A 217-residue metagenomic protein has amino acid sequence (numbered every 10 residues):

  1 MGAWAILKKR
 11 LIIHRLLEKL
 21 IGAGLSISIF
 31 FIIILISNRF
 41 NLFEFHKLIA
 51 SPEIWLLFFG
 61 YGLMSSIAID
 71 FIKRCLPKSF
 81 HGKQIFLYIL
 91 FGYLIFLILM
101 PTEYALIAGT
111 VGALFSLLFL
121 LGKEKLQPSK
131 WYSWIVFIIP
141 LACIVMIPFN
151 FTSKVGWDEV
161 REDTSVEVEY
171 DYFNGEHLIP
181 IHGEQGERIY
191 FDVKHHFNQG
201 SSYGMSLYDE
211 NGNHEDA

Functional and structural regions predicted by a protein language model:
E18-I32, L90-F91: Alpha-helical transmembrane segments
I32-F45, I95-E103: Juxtamembrane "helix-exit" motif on the non-cytosolic side of transmembrane helices
L56-G60, H81-K123: Membrane-embedded alpha-helical segments of integral membrane proteins
L57-C75: Canonical alpha-helical transmembrane segments
S129-S153: Internal/C-terminal transmembrane anchor helices
F149-H182: Transition segment at domain starts
P180-N198: Hydrophobic beta-strand segments within beta-rich accessory/binding domains
Q199-H214: Short, surface-exposed beta-strand/strand-loop-strand elements in extracellular ectodomains
